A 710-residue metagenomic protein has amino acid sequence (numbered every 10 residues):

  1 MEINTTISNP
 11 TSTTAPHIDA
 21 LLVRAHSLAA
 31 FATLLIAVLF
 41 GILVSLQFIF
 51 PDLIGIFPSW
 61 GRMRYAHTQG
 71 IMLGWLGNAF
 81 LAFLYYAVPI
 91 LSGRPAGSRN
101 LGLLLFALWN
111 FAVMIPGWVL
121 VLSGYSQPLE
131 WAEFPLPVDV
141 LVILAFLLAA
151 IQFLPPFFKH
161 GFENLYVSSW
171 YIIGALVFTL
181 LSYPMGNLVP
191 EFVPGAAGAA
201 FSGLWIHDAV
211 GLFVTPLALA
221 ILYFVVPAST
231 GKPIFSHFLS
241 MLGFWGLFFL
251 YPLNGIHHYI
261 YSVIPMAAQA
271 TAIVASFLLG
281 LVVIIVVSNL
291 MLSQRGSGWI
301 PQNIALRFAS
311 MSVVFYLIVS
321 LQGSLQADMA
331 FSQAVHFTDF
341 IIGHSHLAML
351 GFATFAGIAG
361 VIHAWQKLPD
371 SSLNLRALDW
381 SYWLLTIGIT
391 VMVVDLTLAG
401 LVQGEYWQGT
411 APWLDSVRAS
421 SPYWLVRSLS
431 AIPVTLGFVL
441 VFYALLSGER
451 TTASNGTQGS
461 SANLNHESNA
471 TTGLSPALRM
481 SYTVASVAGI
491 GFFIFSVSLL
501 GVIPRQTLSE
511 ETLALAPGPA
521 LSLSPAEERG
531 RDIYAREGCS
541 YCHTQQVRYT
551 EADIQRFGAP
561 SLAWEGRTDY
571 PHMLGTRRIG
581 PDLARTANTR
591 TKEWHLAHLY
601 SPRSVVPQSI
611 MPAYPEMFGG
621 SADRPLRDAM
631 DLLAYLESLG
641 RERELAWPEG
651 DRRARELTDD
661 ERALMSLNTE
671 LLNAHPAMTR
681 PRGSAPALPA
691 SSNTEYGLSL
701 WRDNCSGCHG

Functional and structural regions predicted by a protein language model:
M1-V23, Q403-S421, G448-A488, L508-G518 (+2 more regions): Extramembrane terminal tails and long inter-domain/linker segments of multi-pass membrane proteins
R24-I49, W60-S92, R99-S123, L136-P155 (+10 more regions): Hydrophobic cores of alpha-helical transmembrane segments in multi-pass integral membrane proteins
P128-D139, N164-S168, A197-H207, I264-A275 (+1 more regions): Non-cytosolic membrane-interface motifs at loop->transmembrane helix junctions
A150, G489-I503, K592-R680: C-terminal capping alpha-helices of c-type cytochrome domains
G161-Y166, G198-S202, S229-S240, A267 (+2 more regions): Hydrophobic, small-residue-rich membrane helices and short re-entrant helix-turn-helix hairpins that build
G211, D532-T544, R567, P581-Y600 (+3 more regions): C-type cytochrome heme c attachment motif
S509-A535, V547-I554, A646-P648, T658-L700: Electrostatic cytochrome c docking/interface patches
Q546-I579, P607, F618: Membrane-embedded segments
